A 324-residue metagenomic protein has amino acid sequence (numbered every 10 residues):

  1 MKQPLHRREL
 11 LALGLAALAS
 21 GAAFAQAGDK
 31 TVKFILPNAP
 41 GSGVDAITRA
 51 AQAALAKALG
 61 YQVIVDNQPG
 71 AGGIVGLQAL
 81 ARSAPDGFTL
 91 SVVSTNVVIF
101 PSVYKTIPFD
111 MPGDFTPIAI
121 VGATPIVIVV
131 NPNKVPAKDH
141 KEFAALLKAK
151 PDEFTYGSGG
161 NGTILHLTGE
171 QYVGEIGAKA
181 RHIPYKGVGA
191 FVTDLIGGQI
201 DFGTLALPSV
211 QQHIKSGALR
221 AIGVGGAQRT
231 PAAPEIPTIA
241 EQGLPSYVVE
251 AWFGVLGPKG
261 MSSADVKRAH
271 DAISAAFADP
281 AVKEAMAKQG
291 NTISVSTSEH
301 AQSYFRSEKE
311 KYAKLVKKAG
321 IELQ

Functional and structural regions predicted by a protein language model:
K2-L15: N-terminal secretory signal peptides and thylakoid transit peptides that target proteins across membranes
H6, G72, D139, P184-G187 (+2 more regions): Short loop/turn segments at beta->alpha junctions
S20-A22: N-terminal signal peptide c-region/cleavage motif recognized by signal peptidases
A25-P112, A178-D201, V295, E322-Q324: N-terminal (or domain-start) structured segment
K30, G174-A178, K215, S263-Q324: An extracytoplasmic/periplasmic, membrane-proximal ligand-sensing/linker region
R82-F88, S102-A190, I239, W252-A285: Hinge/capping helix and adjacent helix->loop/strand transition within the periplasmic-binding protein
N96-T106, Q171-E175, F202-I236: A ligand-binding cleft/hinge motif common to bilobed small-molecule-binding domains
